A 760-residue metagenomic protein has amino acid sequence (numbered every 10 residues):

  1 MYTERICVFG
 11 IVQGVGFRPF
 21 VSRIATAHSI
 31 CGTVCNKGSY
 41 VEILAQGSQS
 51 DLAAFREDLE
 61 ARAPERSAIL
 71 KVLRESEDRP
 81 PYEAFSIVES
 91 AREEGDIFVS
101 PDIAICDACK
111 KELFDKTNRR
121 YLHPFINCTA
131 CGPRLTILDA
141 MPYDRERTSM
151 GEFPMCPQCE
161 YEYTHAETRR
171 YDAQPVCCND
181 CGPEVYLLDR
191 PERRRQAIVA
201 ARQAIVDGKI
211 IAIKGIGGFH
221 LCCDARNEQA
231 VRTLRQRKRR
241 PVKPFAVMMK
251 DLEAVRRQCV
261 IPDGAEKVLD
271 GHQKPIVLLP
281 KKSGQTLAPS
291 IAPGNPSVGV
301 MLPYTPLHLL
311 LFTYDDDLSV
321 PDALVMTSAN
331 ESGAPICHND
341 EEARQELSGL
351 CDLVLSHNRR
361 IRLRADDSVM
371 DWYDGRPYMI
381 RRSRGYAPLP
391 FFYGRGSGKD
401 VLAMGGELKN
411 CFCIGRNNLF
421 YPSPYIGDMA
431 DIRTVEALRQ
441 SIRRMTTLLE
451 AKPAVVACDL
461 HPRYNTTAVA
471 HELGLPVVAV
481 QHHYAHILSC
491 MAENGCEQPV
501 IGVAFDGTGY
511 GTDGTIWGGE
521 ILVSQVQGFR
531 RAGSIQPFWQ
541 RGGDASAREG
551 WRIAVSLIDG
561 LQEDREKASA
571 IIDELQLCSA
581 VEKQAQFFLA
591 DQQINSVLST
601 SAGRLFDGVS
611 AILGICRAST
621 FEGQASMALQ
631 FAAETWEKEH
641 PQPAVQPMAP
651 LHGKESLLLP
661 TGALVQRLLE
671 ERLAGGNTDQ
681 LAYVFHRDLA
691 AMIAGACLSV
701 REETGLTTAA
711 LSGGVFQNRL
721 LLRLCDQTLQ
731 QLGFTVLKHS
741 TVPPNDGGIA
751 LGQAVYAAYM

Functional and structural regions predicted by a protein language model:
M1-P175, N179-G182, Y186: Intrinsically disordered, low-complexity, mixed-charge
R62, E162, D316, V320-R395 (+2 more regions): Internal gly/pro-rich beta-alpha loop/helix module that stabilizes soluble enzyme cofactors or their anionic handles
S76, G218-K281: A phosphate-binding glycine/aspartate-rich beta-alpha loop in the early core of alpha/beta enzymes
P175, G182-E184, G406-R444, S556-T707 (+1 more regions): A contiguous, well-structured pocket-lining segment that forms one wall/lid of small-molecule binding clefts in soluble
A212, E450-P462, T704-V715: Short glycine-rich phosphate-binding loop at a beta-alpha junction
R256-I261, L310, I336-E341, D367-S368 (+2 more regions): Conserved phosphate-binding catalytic cores of ATP/NTP-utilizing and phosphoryl-transfer enzymes
D459, G474-H486, T707-S712, R719 (+1 more regions): Conserved phosphate-binding/catalytic loops in two-lobed NTP-binding clefts
Y484-F505, G509-G511, G550-D559, R687 (+1 more regions): Glycine-rich phosphate-binding/hydrolytic loop that grips phosphoryl groups
